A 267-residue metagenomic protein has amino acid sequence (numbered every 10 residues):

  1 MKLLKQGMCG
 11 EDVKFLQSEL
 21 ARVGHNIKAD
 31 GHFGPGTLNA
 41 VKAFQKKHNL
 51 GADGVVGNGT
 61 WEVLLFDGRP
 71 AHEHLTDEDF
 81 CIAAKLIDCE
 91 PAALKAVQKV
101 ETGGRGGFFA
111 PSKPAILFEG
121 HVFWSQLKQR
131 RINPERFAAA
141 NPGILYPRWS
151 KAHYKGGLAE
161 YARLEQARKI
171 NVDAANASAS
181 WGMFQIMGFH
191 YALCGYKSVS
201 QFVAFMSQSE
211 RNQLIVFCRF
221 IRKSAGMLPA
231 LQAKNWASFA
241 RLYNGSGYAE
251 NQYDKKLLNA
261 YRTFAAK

Functional and structural regions predicted by a protein language model:
M1-G31, A177, V199-S200, M206-R211: Acidic, Ser/Thr/Pro/Gly-enriched interdomain connector segments
L3, V55, G68-K267: Catalytic glycan-binding domains that act on GlcNAc-containing polysaccharides
N26-D30, G51, R69-P70, A96: Catalytic phosphate/metal-binding cores of nucleic-acid and nucleotide-processing enzymes, i.e., regions that mediate
L38, W61, E90: Short, well-ordered surface patches within globular domains
V41, Q45, V97: Conserved hydrophobic/aromatic packing and binding residues within compact polymer-binding modules
H48: Conserved micro-motifs of the catalytic ATP-binding
W61-D67: Short, basic amphipathic alpha-helical segments that act as recognition/interaction helices in nucleic-acid-binding
